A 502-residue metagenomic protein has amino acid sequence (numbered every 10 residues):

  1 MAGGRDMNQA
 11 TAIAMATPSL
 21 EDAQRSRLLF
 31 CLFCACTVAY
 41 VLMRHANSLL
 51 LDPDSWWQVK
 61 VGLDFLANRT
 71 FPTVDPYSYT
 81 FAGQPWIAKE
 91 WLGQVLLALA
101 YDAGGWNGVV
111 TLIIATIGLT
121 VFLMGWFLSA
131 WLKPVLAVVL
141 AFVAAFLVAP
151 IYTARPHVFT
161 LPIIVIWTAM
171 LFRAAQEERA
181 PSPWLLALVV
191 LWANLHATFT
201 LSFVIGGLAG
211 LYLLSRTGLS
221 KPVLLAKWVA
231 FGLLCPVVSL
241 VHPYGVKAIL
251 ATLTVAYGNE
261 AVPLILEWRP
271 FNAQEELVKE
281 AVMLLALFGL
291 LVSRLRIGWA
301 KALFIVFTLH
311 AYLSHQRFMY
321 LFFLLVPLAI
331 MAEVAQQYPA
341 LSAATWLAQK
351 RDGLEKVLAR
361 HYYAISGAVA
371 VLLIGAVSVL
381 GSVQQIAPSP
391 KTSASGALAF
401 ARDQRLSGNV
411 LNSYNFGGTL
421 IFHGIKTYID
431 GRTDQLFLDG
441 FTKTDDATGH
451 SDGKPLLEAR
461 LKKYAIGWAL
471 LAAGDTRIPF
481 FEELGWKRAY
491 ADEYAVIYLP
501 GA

Functional and structural regions predicted by a protein language model:
V41, A144-V148, S182-A197, L234-S239 (+1 more regions): Membrane-interface alpha helices of multi-pass inner-membrane proteins
L66-F71, A197-L295, F323, A329: Transmembrane catalytic cores of multi-pass membrane glycosyltransferases and polysaccharide-assembly enzymes
T111-W131: Transmembrane-helix motifs of polytopic, lipid-linked glycan transferases
Y152-F159: Short acidic/glycine- and proline-prone juxtamembrane loop motifs at membrane-interface regions of multi-pass membrane
W167-S182, L287-S293: Membrane-interface transmembrane helices that cradle and orient dolichyl/undecaprenyl
R173-V190, L224-A230, W299-V306: Short hydrophobic alpha-helices at membrane interfaces in multi-pass membrane enzymes
S342-Q404, G417-G418, R432-Q435, T442 (+1 more regions): Membrane-proximal, lumen/periplasm-facing interface regions of secretory-pathway glyco- and lipid-modifying enzymes
R402-G440, G467-A473, Y498: Short periplasmic/luminal acceptor-recognition loop of GT-C membrane glycosyltransferases, typified by
